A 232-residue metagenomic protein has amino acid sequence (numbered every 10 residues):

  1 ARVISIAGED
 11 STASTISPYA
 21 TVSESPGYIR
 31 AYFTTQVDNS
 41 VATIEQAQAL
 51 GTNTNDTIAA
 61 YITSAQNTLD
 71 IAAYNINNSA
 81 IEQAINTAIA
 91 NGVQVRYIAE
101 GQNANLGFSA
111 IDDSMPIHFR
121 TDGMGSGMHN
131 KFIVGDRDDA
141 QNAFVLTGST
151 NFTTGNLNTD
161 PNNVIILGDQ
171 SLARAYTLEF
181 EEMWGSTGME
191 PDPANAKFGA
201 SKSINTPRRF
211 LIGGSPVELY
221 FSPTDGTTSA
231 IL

Functional and structural regions predicted by a protein language model:
A1-G8: Beta-strand-rich modules
S14-R96, G101-M115, G135-L232: Charged, low-complexity intrinsically disordered terminal segments
R120-G125, G155: Short Gly/Pro-enriched turn/cap motifs at secondary-structure boundaries
G127-H129, G214: Extracytoplasmic
F132: Internal, well-ordered alpha/beta segment that forms a basic, Gly-enriched binding/recognition surface
